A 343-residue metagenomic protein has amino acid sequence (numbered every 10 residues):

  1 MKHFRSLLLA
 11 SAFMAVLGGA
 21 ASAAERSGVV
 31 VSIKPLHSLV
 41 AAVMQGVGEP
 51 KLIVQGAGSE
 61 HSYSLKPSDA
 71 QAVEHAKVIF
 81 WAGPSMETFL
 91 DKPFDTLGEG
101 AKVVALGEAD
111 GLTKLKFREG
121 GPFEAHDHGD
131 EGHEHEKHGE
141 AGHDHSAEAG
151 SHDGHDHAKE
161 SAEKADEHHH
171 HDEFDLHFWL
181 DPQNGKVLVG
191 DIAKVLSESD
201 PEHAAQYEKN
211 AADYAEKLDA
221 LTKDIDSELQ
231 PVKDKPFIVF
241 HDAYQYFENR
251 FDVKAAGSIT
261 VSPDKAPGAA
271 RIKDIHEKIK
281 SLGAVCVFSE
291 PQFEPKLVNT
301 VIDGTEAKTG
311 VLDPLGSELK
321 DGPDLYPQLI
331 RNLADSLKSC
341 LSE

Functional and structural regions predicted by a protein language model:
K2-S22: Gram-negative bacterial Sec-dependent N-terminal signal peptides
H3, A23-E343: Extracytoplasmic metal-acquisition and chelation regions
